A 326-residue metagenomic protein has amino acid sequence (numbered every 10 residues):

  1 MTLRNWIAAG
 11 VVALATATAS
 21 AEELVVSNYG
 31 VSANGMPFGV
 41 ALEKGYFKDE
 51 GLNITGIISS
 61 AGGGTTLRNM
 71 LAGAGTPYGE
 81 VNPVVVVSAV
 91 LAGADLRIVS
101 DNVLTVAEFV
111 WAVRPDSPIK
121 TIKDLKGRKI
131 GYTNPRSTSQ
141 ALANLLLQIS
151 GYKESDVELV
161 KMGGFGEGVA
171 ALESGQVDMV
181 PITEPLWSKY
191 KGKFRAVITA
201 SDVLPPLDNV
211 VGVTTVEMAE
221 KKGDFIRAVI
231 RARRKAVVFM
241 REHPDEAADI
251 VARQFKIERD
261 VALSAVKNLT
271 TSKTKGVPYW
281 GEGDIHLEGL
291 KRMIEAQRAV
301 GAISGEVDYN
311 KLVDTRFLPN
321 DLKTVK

Functional and structural regions predicted by a protein language model:
M1-N5: Positively charged n-region of N-terminal signal peptides that target proteins for export
W6-A15: Bacterial N-terminal signal peptides
A17-A21: Sec/Tat signal peptide C-region and signal peptidase I cleavage site
E22-Y152, L159-G164, G168-A171, D178-E184 (+2 more regions): Short, glycine-/small- and polar/acidic-enriched structural segments that line small-molecule recognition paths
V84, G166-I257: Pocket-lining segment of extracytoplasmic ligand-binding domains
D116-K120, E220, T271: Proline/Glycine/Serine-rich low-complexity intrinsically disordered segments that serve as flexible stalks/linkers
K221-I303: Secondary-structure end/capping motifs
M293-K326: Conserved C-terminal helix/tail region of periplasmic/extracytoplasmic solute-binding proteins
